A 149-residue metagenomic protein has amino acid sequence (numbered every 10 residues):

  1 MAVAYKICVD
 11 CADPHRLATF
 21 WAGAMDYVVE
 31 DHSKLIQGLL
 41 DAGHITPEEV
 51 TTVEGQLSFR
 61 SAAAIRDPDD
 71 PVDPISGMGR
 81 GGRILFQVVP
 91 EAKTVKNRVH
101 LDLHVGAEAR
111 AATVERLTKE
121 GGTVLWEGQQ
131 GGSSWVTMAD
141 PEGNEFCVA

Functional and structural regions predicted by a protein language model:
A2-V9, T19, G23-M25, D31-G38 (+3 more regions): Vicinal oxygen chelate
P14, R110: Aromatic/hydrophobic pocket-lining residues that form the small-molecule binding cavity in soluble enzyme cores
V99-H100: Eukaryotic phosphotyrosine signaling hubs
